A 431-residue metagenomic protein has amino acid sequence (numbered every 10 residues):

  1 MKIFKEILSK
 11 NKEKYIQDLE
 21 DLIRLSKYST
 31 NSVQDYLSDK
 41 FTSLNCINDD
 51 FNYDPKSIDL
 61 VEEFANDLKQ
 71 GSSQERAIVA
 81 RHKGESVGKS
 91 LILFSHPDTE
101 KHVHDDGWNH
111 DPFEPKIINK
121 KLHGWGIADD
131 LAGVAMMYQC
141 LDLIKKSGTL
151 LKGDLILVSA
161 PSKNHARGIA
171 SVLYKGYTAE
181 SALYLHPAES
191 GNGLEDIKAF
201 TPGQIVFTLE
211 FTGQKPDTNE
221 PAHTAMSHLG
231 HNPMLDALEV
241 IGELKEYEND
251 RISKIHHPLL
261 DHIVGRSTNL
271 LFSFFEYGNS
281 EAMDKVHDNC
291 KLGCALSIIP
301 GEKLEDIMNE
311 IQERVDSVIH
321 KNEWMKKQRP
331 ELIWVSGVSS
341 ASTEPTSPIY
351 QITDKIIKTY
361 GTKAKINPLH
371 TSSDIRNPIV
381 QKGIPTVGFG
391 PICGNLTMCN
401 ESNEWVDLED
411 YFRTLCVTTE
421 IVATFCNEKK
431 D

Functional and structural regions predicted by a protein language model:
M1-I92, H96-V103, N289-A295, I307 (+1 more regions): N-terminal helical capping/dimerization or prosegment-like subdomains of hydrolases acting on amide or phosphate bonds
I7, I16, I58, E210-T212 (+3 more regions): Zn-dependent metallopeptidase/amidohydrolase metal-coordination segment
L22-R24, L259-D261, S273-F275, A295-I299 (+3 more regions): A short beta-alpha structural unit
D59-E62, K69-I78, V87-S159, S402 (+1 more regions): Active-site metal-coordination/substrate-binding segment of hydrolases, especially metallo-dependent peptidases
H102-I117, P202-G213, K355: Acidic-glycine-rich active-site phosphate/pyrophosphate-binding loop
K121-P202, C426, K430-D431: Acidic/histidine-rich catalytic neighborhood of metal-dependent amide-processing enzymes
D196-K198, L259-L260, F272-S280, L369-G388: Short glycine-rich, acidic/polar surface loops and turns
A199, T218-V286, P300-R329: Acidic-enriched catalytic cores of C-N bond-cleaving enzymes acting on peptides and small amides
